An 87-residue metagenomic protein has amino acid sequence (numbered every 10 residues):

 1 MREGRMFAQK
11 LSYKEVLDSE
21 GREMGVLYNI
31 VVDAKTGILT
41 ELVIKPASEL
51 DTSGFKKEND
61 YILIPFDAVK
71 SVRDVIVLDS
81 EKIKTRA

Functional and structural regions predicted by a protein language model:
M1-A87: Peripheral interaction segments used for macromolecular assembly
